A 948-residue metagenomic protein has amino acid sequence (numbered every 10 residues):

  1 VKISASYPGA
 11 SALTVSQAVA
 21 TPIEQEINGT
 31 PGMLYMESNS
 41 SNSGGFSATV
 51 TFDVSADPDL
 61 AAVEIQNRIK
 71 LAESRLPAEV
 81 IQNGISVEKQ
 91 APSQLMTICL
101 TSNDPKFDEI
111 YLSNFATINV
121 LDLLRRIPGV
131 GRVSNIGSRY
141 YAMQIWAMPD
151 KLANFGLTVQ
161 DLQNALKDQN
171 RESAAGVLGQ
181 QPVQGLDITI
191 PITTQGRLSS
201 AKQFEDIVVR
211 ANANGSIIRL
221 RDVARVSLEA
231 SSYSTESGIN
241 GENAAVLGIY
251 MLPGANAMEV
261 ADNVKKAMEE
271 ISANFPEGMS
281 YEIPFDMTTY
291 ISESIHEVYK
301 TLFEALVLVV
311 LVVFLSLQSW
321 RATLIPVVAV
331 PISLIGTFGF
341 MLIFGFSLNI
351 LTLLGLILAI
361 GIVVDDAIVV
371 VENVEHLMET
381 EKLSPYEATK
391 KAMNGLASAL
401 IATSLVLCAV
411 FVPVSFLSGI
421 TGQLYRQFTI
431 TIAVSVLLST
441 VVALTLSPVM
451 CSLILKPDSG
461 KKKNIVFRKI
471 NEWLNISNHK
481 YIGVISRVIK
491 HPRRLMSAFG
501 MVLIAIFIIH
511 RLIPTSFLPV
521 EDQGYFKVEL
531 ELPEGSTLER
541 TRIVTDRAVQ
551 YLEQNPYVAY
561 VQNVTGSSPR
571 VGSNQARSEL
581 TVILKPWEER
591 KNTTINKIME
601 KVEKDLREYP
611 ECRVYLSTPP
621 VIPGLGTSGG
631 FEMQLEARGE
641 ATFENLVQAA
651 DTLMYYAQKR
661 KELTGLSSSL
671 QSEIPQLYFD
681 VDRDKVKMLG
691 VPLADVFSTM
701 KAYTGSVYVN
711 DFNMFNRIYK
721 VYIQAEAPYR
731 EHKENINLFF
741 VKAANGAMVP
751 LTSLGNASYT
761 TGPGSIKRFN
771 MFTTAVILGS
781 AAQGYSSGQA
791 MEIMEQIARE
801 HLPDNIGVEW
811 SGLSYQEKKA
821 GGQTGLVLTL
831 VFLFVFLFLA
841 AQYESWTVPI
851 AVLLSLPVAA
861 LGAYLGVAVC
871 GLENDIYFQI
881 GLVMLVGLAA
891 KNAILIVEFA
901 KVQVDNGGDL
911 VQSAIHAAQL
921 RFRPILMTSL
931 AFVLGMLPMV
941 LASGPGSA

Functional and structural regions predicted by a protein language model:
V1-S11, M33-L34, K70-V80, F346 (+7 more regions): Transmembrane helices with small-residue packing motifs
K2, V307-S316, W320-H376, F416 (+5 more regions): Hydrophobic transmembrane alpha-helices and their membrane-interface caps in long multi-pass transport proteins
I3, L124, F428, P857: Structured binding elements
A18-Y35, T49-Y141, Q160-A174, T193-S232 (+11 more regions): Surface-exposed amphipathic alpha-helical segments in non-transmembrane regions that serve as interaction surfaces
S134-Y141, W146, D222-R225, E236-L311 (+11 more regions): Juxtamembrane "pre-transmembrane" interface segments
P284, I291, I295, V371 (+4 more regions): Helix-loop junctions and hydrophobic alpha-helical segments within the transmembrane domains of large membrane
G361, A392-G395, A402-K463: Hydrophobic alpha-helical segments
L396, I465-P519, Q919: Signature of alpha-helical transmembrane segments and their immediate interfacial
